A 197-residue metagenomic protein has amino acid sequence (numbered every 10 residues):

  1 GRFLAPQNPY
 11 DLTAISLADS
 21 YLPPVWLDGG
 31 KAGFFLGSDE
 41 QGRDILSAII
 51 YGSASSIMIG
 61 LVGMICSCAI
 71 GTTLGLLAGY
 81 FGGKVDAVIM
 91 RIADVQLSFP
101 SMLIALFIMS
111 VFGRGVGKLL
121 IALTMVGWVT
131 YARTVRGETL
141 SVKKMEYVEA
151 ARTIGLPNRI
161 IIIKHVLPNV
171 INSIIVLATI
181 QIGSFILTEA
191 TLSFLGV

Functional and structural regions predicted by a protein language model:
G1-G37, F194-V197: Hydrophobic alpha-helical transmembrane segments of membrane transport/permease proteins and related membrane-embedded
Q41-V197: Alpha-helical transmembrane segments of integral membrane proteins, especially multi-pass inner/plasma-membrane
